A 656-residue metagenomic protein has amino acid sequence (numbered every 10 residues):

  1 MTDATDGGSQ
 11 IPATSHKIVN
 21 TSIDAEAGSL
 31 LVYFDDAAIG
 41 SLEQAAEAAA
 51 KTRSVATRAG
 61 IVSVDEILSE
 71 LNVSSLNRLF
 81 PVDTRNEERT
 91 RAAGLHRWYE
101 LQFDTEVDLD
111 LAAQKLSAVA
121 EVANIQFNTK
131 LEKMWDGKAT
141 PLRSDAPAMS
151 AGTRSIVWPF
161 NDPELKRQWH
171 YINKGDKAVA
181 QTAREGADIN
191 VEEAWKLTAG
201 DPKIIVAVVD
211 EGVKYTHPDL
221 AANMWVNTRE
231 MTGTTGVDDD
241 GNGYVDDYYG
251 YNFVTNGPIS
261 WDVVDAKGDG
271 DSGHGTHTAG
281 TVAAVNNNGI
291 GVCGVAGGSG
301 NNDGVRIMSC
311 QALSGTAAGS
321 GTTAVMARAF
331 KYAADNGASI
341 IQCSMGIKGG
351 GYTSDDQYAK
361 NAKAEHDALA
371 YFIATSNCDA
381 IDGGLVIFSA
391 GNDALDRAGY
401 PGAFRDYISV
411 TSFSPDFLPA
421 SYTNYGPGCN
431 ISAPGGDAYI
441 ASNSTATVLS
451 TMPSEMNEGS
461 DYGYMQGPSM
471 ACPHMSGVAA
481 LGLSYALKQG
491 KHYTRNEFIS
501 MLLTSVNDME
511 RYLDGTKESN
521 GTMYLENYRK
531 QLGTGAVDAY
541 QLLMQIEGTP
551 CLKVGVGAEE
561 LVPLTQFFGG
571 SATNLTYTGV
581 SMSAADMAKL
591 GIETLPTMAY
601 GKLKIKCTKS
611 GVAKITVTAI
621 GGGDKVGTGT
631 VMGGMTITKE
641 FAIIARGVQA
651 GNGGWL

Functional and structural regions predicted by a protein language model:
G7-S150, E193, G350: Inhibitory N-terminal propeptides of secreted protease zymogens
R85-E100, Q114-I205, V213-D219, N223 (+2 more regions): Protease zymogen maturation seam
A120-A123, R184-I259, T276-T281, V285 (+2 more regions): Acidic-leg catalytic submotif of subtilisin-like serine proteases
N190, V209-T216, R229-N242, N256 (+7 more regions): Flexible, small-residue-rich helix->loop connector segments that border functional cores
K196, G200-P202, E211, D219 (+5 more regions): Substrate-binding/access-modulating region of protease and related hydrolase catalytic domains
A279-V282, M308-G315, K331, S339 (+3 more regions): Hydrolase catalytic cores
N336-S344, G351, G383-G384, S484-G570 (+1 more regions): C-terminal subdomain of the subtilisin-like protease fold in secreted/lumenal serine endopeptidases
E559, G569-K602, S610, F641: Surface-exposed or secretory-pathway low-complexity segments enriched in glycine-proline and Ser/Thr/acidic residues
